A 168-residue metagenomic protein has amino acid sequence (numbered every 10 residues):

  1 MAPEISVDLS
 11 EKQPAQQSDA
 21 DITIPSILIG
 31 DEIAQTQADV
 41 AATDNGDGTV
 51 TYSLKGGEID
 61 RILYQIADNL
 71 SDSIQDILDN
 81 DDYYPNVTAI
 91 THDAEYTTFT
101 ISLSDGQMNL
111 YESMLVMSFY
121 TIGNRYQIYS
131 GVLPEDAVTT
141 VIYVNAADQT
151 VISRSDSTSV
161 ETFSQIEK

Functional and structural regions predicted by a protein language model:
P3-A20, P25-I33, T51-E112, L133-K168: Polar/charged, Gly/Pro-rich intrinsically disordered segments
Q35-T43: Short secondary-structure junctions
A38, P85-V87, R125-Q127: Residue-level detector of functional hotspots within protein domains
Y111-V132: Short, non-transmembrane amphipathic alpha-helical segments
